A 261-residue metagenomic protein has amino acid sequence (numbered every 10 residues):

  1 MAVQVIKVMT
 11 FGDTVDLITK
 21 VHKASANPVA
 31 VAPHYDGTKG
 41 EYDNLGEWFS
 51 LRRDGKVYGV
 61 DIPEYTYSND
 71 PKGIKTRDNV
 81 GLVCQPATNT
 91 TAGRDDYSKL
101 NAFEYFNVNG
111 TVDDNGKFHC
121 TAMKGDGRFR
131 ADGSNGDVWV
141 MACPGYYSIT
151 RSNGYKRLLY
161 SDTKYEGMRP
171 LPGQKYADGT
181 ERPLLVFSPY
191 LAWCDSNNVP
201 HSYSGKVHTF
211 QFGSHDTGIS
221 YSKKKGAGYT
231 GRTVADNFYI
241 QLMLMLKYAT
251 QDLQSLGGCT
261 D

Functional and structural regions predicted by a protein language model:
M1, M9, M123, M141 (+2 more regions): Detector for methionine-enriched segments
M1-V29: Short, low-complexity N-terminal tether/leader segments at secretion or assembly junctions of large, surface-exposed
A2-Q4, G12, W139-A142, N237-I240: Generic hydrophobic secondary-structure signal
K7-T10, C143, S214, T233: Helix N-cap / beta->alpha transition motif
G12-V15, S161, A177: Intrinsic disorder/low-complexity signal
K20-K23, K39, K175, K224: Surface-exposed charge patches in extracellular/virion surface proteins
H22-G167: N-terminal module-boundary/linker segments of secreted carbohydrate-active enzymes
G133-G136, T163-D261: Short aromatic-cysteine micro-motif
